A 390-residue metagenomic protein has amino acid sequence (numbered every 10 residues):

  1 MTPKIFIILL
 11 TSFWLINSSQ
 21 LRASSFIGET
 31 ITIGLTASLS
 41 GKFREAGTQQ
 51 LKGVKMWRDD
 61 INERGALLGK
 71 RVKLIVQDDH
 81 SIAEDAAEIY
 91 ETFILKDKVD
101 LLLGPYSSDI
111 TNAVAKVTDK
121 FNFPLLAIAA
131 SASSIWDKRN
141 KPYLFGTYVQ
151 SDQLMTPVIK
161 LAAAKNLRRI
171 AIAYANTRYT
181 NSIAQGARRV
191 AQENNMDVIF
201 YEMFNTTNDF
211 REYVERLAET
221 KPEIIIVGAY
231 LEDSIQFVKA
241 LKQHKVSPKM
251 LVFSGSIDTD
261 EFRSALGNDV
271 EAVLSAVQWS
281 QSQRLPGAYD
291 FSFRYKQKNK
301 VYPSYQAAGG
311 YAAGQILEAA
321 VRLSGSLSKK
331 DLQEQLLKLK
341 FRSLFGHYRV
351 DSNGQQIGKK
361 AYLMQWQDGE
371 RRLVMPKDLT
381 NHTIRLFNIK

Functional and structural regions predicted by a protein language model:
M1-I5: Positively charged n-region of N-terminal signal peptides that target proteins for export
F6-L10, L21-K390: Extracytosolic ligand-binding ectodomains
